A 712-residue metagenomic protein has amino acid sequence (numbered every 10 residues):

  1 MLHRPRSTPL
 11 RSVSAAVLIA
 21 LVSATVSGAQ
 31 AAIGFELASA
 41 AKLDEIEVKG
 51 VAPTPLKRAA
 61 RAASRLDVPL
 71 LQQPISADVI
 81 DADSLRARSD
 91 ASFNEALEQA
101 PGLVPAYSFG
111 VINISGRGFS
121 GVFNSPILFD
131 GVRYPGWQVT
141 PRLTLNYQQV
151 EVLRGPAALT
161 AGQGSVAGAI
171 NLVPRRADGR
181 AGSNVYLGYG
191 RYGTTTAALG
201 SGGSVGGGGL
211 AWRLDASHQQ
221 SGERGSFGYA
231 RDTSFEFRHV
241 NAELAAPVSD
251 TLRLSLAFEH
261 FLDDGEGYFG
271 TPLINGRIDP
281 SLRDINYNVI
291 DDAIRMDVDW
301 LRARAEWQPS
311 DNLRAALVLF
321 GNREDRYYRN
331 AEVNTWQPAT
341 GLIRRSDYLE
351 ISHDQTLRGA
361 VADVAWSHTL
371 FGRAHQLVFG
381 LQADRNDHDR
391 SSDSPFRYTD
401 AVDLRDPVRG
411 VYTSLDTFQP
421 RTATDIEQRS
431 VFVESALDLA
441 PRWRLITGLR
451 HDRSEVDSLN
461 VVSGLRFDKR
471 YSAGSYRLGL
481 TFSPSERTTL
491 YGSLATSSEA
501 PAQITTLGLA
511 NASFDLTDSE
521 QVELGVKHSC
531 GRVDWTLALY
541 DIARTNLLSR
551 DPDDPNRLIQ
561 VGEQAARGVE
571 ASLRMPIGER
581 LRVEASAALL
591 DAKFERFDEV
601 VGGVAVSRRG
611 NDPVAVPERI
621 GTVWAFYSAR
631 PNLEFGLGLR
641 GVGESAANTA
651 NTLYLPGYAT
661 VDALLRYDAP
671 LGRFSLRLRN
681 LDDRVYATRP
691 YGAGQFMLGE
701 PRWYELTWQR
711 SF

Functional and structural regions predicted by a protein language model:
A38, P55-K57, A62-A77, N94-V132: Extracytoplasmic beta-strand/coil segments of soluble accessory domains associated with Gram-negative outer-membrane
F93-A96, I112-S115, G164-Y186, A197-S201: N-terminal periplasmic accessory domains that precede and gate Gram-negative outer-membrane beta-barrel machines
V104, V132-R154, P174: Short acidic/polar hinge/loop motifs at secondary-structure boundaries that mediate gating or recognition
G182, Y189-Q220, G225-Y268, D292-Q308: Transmembrane beta-barrel wall of Gram-negative outer-membrane proteins
A245-T251, Q355, A374-Q376, Q382-D384 (+4 more regions): Structural signature of Gram-negative outer-membrane beta-barrels, strongest in the C-terminal barrel of TonB-dependent
L301-E324, R344-N460, S483: Face-selective signature of the C-terminal outer-membrane beta-barrel domain
R304-Q308, N312-E332, S483, T489-Y491 (+1 more regions): Membrane-embedded beta-barrel scaffold of Gram-negative outer-membrane proteins
P441-L445, D541-A543, Q560-T649, D682-V685 (+1 more regions): Gram-negative outer-membrane beta-barrel transporters
